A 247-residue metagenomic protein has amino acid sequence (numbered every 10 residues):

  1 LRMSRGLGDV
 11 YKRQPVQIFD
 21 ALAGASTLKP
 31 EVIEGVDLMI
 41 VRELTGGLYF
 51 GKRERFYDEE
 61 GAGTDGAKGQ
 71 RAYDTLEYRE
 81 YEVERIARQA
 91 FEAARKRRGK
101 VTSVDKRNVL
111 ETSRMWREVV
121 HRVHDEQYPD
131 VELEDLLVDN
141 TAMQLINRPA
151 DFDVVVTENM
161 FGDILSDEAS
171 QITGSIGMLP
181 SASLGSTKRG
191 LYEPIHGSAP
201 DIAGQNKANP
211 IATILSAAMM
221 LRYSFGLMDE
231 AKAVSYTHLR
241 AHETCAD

Functional and structural regions predicted by a protein language model:
L1-L7, Y11, H238, C245-D247: Single conserved hydrophobic/aromatic residue that forms the stacking wall/gate of nucleotide- or nucleobase-binding
K12-E80: Flexible glycine-/small-residue-enriched beta->alpha junction loops that bind anionic phosphate/pyrophosphate groups
Q17-I18, L145-A233: Glycine-rich phosphate/nucleotide-binding loop
A25-E31, F91-A93, A142-I146: A generic local secondary-structure boundary/capping motif
L28, I33-L38, T45, R97-G99 (+5 more regions): Short coil/turn connectors at secondary-structure junctions
M39-E43, V104, T157-N159: Short beta-strand segments
K68-L136: Glycine-rich phosphate/diphosphate-binding loop of Rossmann-like nucleotide-binding domains
M115-V155, N159, D163: Active-site rim loops that border cofactor/substrate pockets in soluble metabolic enzymes
